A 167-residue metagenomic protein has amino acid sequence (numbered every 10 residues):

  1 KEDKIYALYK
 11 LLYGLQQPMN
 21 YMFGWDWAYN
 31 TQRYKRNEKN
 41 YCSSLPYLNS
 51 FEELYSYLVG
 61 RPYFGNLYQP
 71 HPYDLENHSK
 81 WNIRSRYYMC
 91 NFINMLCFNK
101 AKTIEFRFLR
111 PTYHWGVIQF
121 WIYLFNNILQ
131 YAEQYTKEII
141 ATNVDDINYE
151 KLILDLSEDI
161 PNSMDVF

Functional and structural regions predicted by a protein language model:
E2-F167: C-terminal accessory/tail domains of diverse enzymes
